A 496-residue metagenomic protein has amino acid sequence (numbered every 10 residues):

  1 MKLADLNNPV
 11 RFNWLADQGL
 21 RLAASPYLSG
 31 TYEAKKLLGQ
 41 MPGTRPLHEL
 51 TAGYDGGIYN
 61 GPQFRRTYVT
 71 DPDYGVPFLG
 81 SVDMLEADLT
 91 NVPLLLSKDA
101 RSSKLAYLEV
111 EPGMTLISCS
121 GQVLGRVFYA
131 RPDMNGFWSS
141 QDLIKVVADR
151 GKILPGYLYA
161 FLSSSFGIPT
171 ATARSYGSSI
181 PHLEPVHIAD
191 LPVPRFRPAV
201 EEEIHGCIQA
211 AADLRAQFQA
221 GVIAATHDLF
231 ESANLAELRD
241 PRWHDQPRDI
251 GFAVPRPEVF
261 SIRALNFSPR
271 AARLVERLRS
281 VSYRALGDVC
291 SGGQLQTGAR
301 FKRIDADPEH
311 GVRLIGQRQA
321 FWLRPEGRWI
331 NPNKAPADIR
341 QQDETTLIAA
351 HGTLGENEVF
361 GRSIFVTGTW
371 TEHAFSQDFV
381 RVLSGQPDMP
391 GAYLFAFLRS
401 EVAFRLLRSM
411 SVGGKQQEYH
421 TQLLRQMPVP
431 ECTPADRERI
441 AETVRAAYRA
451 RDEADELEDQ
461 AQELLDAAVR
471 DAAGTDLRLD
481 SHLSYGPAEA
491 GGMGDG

Functional and structural regions predicted by a protein language model:
M1-R65, R197-F301, T433-G496: Non-catalytic DNA-recognition/assembly elements of restriction-modification systems
T44-T67, D83-P112, A285-K302, Q317-D343: Sequence-specific dsDNA recognition surfaces
L47, G75-D83, G311-L314: Short, contiguous, well-structured surface segments enriched in hydrophobic/aromatic residues
T67-V76, D88, V92-L96, L108-V110 (+5 more regions): Short, surface-exposed loop/turn microsegments at beta-strand edges and helix-strand junctions
G80, A106, I117-Y159, D343-A396: A short beta-sheet element
M84-L85, T90-V92, S103-L108, L116-R131 (+2 more regions): Well-ordered mid-protein domain cores that form the structural environment of catalytic cofactors
V127-R131, N135-S140, I144-A216, A220: Ordered, small/hydrophobic-rich secondary-structure cores
G136-I144, Y176-A199, H373-V380, S411-D436: A short glycine-rich beta-alpha junction/loop motif
